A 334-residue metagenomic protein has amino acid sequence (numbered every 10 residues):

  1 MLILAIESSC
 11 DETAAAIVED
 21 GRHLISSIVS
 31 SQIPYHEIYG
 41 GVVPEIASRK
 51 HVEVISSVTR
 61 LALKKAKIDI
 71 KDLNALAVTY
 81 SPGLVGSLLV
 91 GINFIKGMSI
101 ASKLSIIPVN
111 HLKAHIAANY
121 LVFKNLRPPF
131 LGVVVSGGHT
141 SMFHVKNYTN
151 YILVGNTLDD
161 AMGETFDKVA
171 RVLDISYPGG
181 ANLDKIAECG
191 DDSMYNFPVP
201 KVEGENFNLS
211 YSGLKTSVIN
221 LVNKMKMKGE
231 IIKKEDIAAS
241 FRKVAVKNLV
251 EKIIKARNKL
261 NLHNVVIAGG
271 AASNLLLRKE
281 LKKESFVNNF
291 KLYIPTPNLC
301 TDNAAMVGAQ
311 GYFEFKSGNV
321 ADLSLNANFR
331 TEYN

Functional and structural regions predicted by a protein language model:
L2-P82, H111, H115: N-terminal beta-alpha supersecondary unit
T13-V18, G132-V134, T140-H144: Short beta-strand scaffold segments in enzyme catalytic cores
D69, K185-V265, N274-K283, V287-N288 (+2 more regions): A contiguous, well-structured pocket-lining segment that forms one wall/lid of small-molecule binding clefts in soluble
I70-Y80, N261-A271, Y293-P295: Short glycine-rich phosphate-binding loop at a beta-alpha junction
P108-V109, N264-V265, K282-M306: Conserved phosphate-binding/catalytic loops in two-lobed NTP-binding clefts
V109-L131, A309-Q310: Conserved phosphate-binding catalytic cores of ATP/NTP-utilizing and phosphoryl-transfer enzymes
K124, N147-D191, K215-K224, G229: Glycine-rich phosphate-binding loop plus the immediately following alpha-helix
P295-N334: Glycine-rich phosphate-binding/hydrolytic loop that grips phosphoryl groups
